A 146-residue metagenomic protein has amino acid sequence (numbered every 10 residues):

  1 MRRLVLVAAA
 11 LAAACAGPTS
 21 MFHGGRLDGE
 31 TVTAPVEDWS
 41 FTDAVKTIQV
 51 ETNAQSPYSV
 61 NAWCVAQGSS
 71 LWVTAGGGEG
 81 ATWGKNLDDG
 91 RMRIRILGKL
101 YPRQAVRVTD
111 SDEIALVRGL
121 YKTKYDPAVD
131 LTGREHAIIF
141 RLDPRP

Functional and structural regions predicted by a protein language model:
R2-V7: Sec-dependent signal peptide recognition, specifically the positively charged N-region followed immediately by
L11-A14: C-terminal motif of bacterial Sec signal peptides marking the signal peptidase cleavage site
A16-P18: Bacterial signal peptide processing site
H23-T47: Post-signal peptide N-terminal segment of mature Sec-exported envelope proteins
T31, V45, C64-G68, G98 (+2 more regions): Generic alpha-helix detector with strongest preference for long hydrophobic helices that associate with membranes
A34-D38, P57-Y58, G78-P146: Short, structured beta-strand-loop surface elements
A44-G77, A105: Short beta-strand segments
